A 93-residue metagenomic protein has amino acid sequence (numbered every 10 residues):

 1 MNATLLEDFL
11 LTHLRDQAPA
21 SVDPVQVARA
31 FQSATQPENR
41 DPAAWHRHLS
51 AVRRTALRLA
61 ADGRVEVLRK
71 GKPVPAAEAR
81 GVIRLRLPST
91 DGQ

Functional and structural regions predicted by a protein language model:
M1, D8, A44-H46, D62-E66: A short linear-motif detector with a strong N-terminal bias
M1-V25: Positively charged, polyanion-binding regions of nucleic-acid-associated proteins
T4, A51-R54, A61-D62, E66-Q93: Phospho-regulated, low-complexity intrinsically disordered regions of nuclear gene-regulatory and chromatin-associated
R15-D16, S33, A61: Secondary-structure boundary motif
P19-A20, P37, V65: A general structural signal for well-ordered secondary-structure junctions
R29: Alpha-helical residues within the helix-turn-helix
Q32-R54: Short, positively charged loop/turn segments that connect secondary-structure elements
